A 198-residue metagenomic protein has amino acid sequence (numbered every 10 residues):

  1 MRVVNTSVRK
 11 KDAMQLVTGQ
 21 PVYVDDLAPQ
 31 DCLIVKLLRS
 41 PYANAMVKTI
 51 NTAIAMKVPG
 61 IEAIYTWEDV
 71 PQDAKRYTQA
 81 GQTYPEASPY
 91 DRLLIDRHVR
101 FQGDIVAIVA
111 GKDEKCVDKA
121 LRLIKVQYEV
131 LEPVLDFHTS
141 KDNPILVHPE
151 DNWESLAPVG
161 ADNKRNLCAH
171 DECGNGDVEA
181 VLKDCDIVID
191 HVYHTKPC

Functional and structural regions predicted by a protein language model:
M1-P158: Flexible, low-hydrophobicity surface segments
N44, N166, H170, H194: Histidine-centered active-site/metal-ligand motif
T66, D136, N163-N166, D177: Helix N-terminus capping/helix-initiation residues
P149-W153, V159-N163, L167-G174: Surface-exposed intrinsically disordered loops and tails
D171-C198: Conserved beta-alpha junction segments in alpha/beta enzyme cores
